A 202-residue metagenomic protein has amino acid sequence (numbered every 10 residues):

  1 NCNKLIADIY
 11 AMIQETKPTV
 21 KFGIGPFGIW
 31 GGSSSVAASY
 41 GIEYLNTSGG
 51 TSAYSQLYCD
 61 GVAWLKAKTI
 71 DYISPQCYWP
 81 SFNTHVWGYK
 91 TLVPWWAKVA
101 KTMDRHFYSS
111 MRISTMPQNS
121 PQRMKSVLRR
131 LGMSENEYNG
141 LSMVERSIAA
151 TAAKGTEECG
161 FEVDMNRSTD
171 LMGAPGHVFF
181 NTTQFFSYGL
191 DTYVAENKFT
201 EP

Functional and structural regions predicted by a protein language model:
N1-L57, D104-M116: Aromatic-lined carbohydrate-recognition surfaces of secreted/lumenal glycan-active proteins
Y58-V86, V93-P202: Substrate-binding cleft of secreted/luminal carbohydrate-active enzymes
